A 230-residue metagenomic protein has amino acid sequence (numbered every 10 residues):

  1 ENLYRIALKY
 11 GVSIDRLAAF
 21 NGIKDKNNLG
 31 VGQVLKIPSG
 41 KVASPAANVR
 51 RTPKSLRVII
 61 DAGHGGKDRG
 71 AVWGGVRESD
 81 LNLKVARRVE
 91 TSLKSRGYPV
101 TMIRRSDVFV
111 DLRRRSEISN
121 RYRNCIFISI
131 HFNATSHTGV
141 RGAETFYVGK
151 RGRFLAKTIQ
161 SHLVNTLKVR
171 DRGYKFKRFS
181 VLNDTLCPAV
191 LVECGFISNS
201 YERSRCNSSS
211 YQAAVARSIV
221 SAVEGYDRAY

Functional and structural regions predicted by a protein language model:
E1-S13: Primarily a LysM-type cell-wall glycan-binding module
L3-Y4, D25, K67, T135: Short beta-strands and strand-coil junctions in structured, solvent-facing domains, enriched
R5, K67-A71, S200: Short, solvent-exposed loop/turn elements at domain surfaces
L17: Conserved hydrophobic/aromatic packing and binding residues within compact polymer-binding modules
N21: Major-groove DNA-recognition helix of helix-turn-helix-type DNA-binding domains
K24-K26, Q33-R57, T91: Intrinsically disordered, low-complexity Ser/Thr-rich linker and spacer segments in cell-wall-related proteins
R57-G75: Short glycine-rich His-centered loop
V72-Y230: Active-site-proximal helix/loop segments of hydrolytic enzymes
